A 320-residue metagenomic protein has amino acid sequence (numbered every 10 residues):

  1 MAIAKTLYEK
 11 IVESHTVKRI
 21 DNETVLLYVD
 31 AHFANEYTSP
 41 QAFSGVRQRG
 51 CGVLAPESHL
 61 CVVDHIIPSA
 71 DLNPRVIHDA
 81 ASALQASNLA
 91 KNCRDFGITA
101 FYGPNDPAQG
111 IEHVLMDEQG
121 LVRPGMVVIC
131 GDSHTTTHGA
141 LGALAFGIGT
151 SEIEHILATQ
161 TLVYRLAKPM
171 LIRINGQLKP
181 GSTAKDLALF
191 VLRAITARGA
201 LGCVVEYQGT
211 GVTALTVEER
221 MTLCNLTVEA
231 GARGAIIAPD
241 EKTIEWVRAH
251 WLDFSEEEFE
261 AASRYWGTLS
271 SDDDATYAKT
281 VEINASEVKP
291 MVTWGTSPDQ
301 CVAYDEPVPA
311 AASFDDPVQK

Functional and structural regions predicted by a protein language model:
M1-K320: Fe-S-dependent hydro-lyases/dehydratases of central metabolism
